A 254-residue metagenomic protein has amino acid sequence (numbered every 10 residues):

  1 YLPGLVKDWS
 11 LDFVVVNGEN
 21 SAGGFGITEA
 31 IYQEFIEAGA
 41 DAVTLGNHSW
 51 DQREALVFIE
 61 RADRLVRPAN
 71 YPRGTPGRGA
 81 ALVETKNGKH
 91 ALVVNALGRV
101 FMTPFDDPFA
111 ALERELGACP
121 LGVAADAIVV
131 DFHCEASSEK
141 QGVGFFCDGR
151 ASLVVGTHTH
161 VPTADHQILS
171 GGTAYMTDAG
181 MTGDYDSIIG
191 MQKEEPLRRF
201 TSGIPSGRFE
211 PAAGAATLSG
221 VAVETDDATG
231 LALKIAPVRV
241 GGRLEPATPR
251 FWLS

Functional and structural regions predicted by a protein language model:
Y1-S254: Acidic, metal/ion-coordinating pockets
